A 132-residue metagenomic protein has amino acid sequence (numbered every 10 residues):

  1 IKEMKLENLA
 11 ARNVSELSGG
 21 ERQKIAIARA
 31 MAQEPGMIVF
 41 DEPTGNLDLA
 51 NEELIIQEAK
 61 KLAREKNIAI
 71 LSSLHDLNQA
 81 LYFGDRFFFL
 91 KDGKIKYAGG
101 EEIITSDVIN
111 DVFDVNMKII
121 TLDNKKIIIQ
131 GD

Functional and structural regions predicted by a protein language model:
I1-L9: Conserved ABC ATPase "signature" region
N13-L17, E21: Conserved ABC ATPase signature
I27: Hydrophobic anchor residue at the start of the ABC signature
E34: Conserved catalytic motifs of ABC-family nucleotide-binding domains
I38-D41: Catalytic Walker B motif of ABC-type/P-loop ATPase nucleotide-binding domains
F88, D92-Y97, E102-I103: Conserved switch/coupling elements of ABC/ABC-like ATPase nucleotide-binding domains
E102, S106, V112-D132: ABC ATPase nucleotide-binding domains
